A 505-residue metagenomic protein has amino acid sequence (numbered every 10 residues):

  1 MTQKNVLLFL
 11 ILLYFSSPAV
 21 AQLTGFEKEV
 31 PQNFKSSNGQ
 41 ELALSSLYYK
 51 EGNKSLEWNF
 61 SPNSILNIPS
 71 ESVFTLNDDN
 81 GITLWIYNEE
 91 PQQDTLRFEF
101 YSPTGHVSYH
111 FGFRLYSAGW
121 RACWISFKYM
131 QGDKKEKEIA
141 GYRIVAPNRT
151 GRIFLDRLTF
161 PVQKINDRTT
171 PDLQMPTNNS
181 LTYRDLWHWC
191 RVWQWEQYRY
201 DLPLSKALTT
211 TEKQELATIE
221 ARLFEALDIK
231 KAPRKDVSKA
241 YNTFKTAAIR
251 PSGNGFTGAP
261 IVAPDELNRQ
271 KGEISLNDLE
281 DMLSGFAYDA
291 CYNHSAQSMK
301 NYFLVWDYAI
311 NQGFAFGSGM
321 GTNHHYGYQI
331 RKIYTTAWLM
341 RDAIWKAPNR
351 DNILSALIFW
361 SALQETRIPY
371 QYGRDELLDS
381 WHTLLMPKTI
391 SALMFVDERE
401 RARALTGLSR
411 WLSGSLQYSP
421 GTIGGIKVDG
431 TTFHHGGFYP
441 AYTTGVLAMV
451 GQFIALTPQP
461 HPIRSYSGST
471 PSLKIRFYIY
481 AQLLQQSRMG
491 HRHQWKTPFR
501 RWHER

Functional and structural regions predicted by a protein language model:
L8-F9, A19: Cleavable N-terminal signal peptides
Y14-S17: N-terminal signal peptide c-region/cleavage motif recognized by signal peptidases
A21-G39, P171-D172: Extracellular carbohydrate-recognition regions
V30-S55: Extracellular glycan-recognition surfaces and repeat-rich motifs
Y49, W58-G132, R149-G151: Extracellular ligand-binding interfaces
K134-K137, A146-D172: Extracellular carbohydrate recognition
R168-K239: Extreme N-terminal leader/anchor segments
K213-E504: Aromatic-lined, polymer-binding surfaces characteristic of secreted/periplasmic polysaccharide-degrading enzymes
